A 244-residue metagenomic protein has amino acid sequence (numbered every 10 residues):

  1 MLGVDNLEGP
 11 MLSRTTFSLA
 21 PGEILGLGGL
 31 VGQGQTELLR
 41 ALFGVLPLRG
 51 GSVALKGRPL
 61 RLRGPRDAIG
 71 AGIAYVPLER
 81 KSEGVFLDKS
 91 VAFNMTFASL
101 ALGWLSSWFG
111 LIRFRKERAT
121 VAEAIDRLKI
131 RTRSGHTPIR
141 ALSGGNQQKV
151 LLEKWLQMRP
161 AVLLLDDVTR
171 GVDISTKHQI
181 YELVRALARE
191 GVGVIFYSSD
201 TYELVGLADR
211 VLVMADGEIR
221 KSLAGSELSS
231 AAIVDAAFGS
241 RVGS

Functional and structural regions predicted by a protein language model:
M1-S244: Glycine-rich phosphate-binding loops of nucleotide-dependent enzymes
